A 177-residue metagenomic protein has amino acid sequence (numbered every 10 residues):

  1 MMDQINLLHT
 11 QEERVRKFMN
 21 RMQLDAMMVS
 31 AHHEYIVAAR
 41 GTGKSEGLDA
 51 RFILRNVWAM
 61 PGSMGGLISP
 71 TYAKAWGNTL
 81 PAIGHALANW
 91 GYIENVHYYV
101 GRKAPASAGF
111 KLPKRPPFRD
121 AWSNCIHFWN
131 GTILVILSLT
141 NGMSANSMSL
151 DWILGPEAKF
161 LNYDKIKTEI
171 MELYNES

Functional and structural regions predicted by a protein language model:
M1-S177: Phosphate/NTP-binding elements of NTP-utilizing enzymes
